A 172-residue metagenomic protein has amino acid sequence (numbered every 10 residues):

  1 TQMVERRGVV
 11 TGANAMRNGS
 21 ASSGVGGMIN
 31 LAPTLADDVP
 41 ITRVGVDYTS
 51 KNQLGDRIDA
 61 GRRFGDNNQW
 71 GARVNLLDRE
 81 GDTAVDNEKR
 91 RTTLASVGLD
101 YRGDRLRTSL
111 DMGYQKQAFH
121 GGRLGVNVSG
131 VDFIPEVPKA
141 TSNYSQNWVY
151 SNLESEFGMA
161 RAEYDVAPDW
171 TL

Functional and structural regions predicted by a protein language model:
T1-T11, A15, I29, E136-K139 (+2 more regions): Short intrinsically disordered, low-complexity coil segments enriched in acidic
Q2-E5, T11-A95, Y101-T108, E156: Outer-membrane beta-barrel translocator/receptor signature
R79-T83, S96-D165, D169-L172: Acidic/polar loop-and-plug regions of large Gram-negative outer-membrane beta-barrel proteins
